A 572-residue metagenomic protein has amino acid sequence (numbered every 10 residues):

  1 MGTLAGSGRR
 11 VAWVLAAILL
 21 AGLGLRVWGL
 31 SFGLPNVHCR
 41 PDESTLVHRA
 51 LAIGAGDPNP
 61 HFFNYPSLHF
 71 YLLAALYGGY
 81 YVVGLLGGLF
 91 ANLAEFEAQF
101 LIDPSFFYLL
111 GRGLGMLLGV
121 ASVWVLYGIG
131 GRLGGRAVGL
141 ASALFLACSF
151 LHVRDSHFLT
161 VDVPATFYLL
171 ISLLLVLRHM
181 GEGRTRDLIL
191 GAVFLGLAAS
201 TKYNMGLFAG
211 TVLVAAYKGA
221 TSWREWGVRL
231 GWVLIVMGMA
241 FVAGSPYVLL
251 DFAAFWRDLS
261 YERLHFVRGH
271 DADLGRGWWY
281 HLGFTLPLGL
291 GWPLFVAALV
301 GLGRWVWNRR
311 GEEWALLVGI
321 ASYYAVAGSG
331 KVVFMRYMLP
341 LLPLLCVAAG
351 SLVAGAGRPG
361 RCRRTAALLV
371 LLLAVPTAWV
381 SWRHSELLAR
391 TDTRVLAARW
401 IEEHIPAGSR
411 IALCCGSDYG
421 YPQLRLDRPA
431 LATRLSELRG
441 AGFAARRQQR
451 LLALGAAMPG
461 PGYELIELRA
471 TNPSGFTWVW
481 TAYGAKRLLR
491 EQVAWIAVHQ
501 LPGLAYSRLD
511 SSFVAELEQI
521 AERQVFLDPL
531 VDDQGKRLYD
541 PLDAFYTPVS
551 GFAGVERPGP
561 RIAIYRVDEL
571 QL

Functional and structural regions predicted by a protein language model:
G2-A5, G131-L133, A137, S172-L188 (+4 more regions): Membrane-interface transmembrane helices that cradle and orient dolichyl/undecaprenyl
W13-I18, L86-A98, A121, L126-C148 (+3 more regions): Transmembrane-helix signature of polytopic, membrane-embedded enzymes that assemble or transfer cell-envelope glycans
A16, G210, V214, L234-I235 (+4 more regions): Signature aromatic-anchored transmembrane alpha helix within multi-pass, membrane-resident enzymes that catalyze glycan
L51, Y65, H69-L72, V83-G84 (+11 more regions): Transmembrane-lumen/periplasm boundary regions of multi-pass, lipid-linked membrane glycan transferases
L101, L109, G113-L133, I171-L175 (+1 more regions): Transmembrane-helix motifs of polytopic, lipid-linked glycan transferases
V125-G128, F145, P164-E182, D187-L195 (+1 more regions): Specific aromatic-rich, kink-prone transmembrane helix
D155-S156, D162-A165, A198, L207 (+6 more regions): Hydrophobic/aromatic-rich transmembrane helices and adjacent perimembrane loops
E386, R394-L572: C-terminal luminal/periplasmic domains and tails of membrane-associated envelope-modifying transferases
